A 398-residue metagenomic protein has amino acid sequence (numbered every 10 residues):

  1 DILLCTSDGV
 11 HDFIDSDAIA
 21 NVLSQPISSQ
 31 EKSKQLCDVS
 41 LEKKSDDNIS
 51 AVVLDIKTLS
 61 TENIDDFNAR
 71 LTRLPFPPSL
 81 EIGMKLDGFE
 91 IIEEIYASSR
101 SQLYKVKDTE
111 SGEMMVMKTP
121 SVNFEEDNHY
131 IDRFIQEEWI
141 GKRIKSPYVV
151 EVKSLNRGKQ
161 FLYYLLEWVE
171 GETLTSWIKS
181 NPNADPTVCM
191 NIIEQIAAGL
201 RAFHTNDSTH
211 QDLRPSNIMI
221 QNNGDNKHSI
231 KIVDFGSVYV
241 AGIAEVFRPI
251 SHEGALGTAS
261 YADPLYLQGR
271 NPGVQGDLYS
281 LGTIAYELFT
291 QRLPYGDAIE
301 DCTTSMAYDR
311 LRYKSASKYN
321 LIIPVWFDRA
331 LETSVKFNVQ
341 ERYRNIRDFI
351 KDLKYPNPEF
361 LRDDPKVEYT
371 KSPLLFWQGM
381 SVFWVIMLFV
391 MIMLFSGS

Functional and structural regions predicted by a protein language model:
F124-R143: AlphaC helix of the eukaryotic protein kinase fold
L155: Activation-segment/catalytic-loop signature of the eukaryotic protein kinase fold
K159-T173: Conserved short submotifs of the Hanks-type protein kinase catalytic core that shape the nucleotide-binding pocket
L174-A184: AlphaC helix of the protein kinase catalytic domain
I192-I193: Activation segment signature within eukaryotic-like protein kinase domains
A198-S208: Protein kinase catalytic-loop region centered on the HRD/HxD motif
I250-L265: Conserved activation segment of eukaryotic-like protein kinases, specifically the C-terminal portion of the activation
